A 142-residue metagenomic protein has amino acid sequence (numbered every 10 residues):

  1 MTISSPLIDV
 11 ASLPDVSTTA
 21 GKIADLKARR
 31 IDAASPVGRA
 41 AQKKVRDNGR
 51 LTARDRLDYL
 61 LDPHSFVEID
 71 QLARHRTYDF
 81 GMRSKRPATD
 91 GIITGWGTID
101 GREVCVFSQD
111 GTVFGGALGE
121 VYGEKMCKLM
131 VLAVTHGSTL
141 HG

Functional and structural regions predicted by a protein language model:
M1-G142: Terminal-region recognition feature
